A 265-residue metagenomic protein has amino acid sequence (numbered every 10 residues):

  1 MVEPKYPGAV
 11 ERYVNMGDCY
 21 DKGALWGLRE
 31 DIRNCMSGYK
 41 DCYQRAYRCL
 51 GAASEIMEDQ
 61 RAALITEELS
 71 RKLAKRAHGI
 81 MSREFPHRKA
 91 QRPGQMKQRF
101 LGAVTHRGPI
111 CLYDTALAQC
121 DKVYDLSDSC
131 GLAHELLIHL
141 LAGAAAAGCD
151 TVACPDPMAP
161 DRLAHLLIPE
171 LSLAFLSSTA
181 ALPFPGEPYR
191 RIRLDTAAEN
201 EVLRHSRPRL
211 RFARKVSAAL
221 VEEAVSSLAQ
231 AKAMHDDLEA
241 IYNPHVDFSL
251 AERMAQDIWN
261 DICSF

Functional and structural regions predicted by a protein language model:
M1-C42, A144-E222: Conserved nucleotide-sensing/catalytic segment adjacent to the nucleotide-binding pocket in NTP-handling enzymes
P7, L69, G102-T115, A224 (+1 more regions): Glycine-centered flexibility motif
D31-K89, R209-A255: An accessory alpha-helical subdomain
T66-L69, F100-H106, E199, D247: Intrinsic-disorder/low-complexity, polar/charged segments
I80-T115: N-terminal pre-Walker A segment at the start of P-loop NTPase domains
E84-R88, A133-H139, D156: A broad, low-specificity signal for short, low-complexity segments enriched in glycine/proline and polar/charged
I110-D114, A118-A144: Glycine-rich phosphate-binding P-loop
I258-I262: Long, K/E/R/D-enriched contiguous segments that form extended
